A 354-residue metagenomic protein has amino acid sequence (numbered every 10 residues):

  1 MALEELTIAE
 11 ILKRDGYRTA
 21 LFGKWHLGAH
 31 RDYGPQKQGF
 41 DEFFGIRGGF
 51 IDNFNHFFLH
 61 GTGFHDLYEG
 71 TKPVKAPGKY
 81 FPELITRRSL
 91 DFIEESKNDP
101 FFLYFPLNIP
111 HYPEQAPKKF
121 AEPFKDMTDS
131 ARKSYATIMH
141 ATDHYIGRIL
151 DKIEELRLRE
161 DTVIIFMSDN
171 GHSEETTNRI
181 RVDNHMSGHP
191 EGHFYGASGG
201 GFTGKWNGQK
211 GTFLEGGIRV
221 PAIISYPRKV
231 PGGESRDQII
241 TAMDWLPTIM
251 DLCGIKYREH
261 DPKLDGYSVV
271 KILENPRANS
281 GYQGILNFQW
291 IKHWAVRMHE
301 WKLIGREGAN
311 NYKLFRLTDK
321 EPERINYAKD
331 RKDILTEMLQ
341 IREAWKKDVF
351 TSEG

Functional and structural regions predicted by a protein language model:
M1-K313, L317-G354: Formylglycine-dependent sulfatase
